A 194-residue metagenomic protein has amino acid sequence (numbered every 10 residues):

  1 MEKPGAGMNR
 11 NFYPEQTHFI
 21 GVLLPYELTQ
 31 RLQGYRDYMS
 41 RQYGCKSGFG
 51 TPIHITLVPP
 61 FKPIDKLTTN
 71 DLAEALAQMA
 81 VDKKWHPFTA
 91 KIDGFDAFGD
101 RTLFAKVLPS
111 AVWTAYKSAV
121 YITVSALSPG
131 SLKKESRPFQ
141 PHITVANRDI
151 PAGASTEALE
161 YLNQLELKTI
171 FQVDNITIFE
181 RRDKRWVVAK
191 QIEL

Functional and structural regions predicted by a protein language model:
E2-T89, S110-T169, V187-L194: Basic, often amphipathic N-terminal segments
I92-G94, N175: Extracellular/lumenal ectodomain signal focusing on beta-strand-rich modules and carbohydrate-recognition contexts
D96-T102: Short, basic/glycine-rich phosphate-binding loops at helix/coil junctions that contact nucleotide phosphates
D100, D183-K184: Short strand-connecting beta-turns/loops that link adjacent beta-strands
A105-K106: A structured binding-face within diverse protein domains that lines the active/interaction site
D174-D183: Short beta-strand segments and strand-loop junctions that repeat across beta-rich extracellular domains
